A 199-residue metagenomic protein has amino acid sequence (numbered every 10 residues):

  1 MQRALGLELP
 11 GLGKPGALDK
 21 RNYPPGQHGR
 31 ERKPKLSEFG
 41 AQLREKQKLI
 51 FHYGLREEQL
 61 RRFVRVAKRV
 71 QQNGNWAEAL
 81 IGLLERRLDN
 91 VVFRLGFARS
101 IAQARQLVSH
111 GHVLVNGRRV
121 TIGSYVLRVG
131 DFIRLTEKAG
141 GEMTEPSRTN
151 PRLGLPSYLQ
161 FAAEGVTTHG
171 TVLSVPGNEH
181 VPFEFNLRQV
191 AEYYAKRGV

Functional and structural regions predicted by a protein language model:
M1-L95, I122-V199: Ferredoxin-like alpha/beta domains used as RNA- or RNAP-binding modules
A98-I101: Beta-rich strand-turn-strand
L107-V108, L127: Short, well-ordered loop/turn sites that connect or cap secondary structure elements
